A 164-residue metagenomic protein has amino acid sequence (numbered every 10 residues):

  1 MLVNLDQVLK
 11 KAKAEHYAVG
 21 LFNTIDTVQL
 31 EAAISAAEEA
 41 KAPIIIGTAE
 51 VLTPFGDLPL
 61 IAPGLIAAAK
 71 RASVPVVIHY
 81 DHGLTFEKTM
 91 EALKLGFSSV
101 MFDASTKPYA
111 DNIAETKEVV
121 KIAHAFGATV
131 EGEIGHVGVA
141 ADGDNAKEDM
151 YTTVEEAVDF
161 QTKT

Functional and structural regions predicted by a protein language model:
V3-K11, I25-L52, L58-P75, G83-T164: Alpha/beta enzyme core
H16-V19, G143: Short, basic, glycine/proline-bearing loop/turn elements
